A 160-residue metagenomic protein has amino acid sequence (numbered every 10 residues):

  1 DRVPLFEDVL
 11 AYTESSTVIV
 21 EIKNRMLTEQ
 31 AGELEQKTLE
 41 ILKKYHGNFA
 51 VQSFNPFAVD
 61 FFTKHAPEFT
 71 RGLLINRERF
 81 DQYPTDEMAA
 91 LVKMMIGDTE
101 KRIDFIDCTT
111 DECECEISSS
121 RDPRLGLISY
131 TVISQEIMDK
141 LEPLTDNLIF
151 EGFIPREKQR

Functional and structural regions predicted by a protein language model:
D1-R79, T99-D104, C108-D111: Metal-dependent phosphodiesterase/phospholipase catalytic core, i.e., the His/Asp/Glu-rich active-site region
L74, D81-R160: C-terminal active-site rim and adjoining tail of enzyme catalytic domains
